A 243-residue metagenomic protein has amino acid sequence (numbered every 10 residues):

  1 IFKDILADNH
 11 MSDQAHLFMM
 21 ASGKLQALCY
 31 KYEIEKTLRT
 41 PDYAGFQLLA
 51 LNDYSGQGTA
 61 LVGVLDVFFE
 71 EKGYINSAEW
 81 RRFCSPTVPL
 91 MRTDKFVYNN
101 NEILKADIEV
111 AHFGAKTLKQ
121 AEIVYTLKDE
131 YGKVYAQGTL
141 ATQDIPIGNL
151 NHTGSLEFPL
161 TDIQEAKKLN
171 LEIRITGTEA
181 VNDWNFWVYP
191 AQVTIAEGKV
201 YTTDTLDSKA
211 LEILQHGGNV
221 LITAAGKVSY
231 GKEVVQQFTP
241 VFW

Functional and structural regions predicted by a protein language model:
I1-Q120: Substrate-binding clefts and catalytic carboxylate motifs of secreted carbohydrate-active enzymes
D53-A60, V134, K209, V228-Y230: Flexible loop/turn segments at secondary-structure boundaries
V64, Q137-L140, W184: Short hydrophobic alpha-helix segments
N101-Q143, T153-P159, A166-T176: Beta-strand-rich binding/interaction modules
G177-D183: Short, exposed coil/turn segments at beta-strand boundaries within extracellular/luminal domains
W187-T205: Low-complexity, Pro/Ser/Thr- and charge-rich linker/hinge segments at domain boundaries
L206-W243: A glycine-rich, often tryptophan-bearing local segment used as a flexible ligand/cofactor-contacting loop or short
